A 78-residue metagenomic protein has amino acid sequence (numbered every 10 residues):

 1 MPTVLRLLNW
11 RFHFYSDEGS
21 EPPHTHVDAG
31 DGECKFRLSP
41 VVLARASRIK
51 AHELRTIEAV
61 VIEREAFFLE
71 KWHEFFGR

Functional and structural regions predicted by a protein language model:
M1-E21: Short, charged/polar N-terminal "headpieces" of proteins
M1-V4, E33-K35, F68, R78: Generic detector of short, locally flexible boundary/turn motifs and exposed helical patches
V4, L43-R45, R64, F68: Generic preference for hydrophobic/aromatic residues in regular secondary structure cores
R11, A29-D31, L69: Intrinsically disordered, low-complexity segments enriched in polar/charged small residues
F12, V41-L43, E70, G77: A periodicity- and composition-biased signal for non-globular, repetitive helical segments
Y15-K50: A short, structured beta-strand/loop element
K50-R78: C-terminal structural segments of small proteins and small subunits
